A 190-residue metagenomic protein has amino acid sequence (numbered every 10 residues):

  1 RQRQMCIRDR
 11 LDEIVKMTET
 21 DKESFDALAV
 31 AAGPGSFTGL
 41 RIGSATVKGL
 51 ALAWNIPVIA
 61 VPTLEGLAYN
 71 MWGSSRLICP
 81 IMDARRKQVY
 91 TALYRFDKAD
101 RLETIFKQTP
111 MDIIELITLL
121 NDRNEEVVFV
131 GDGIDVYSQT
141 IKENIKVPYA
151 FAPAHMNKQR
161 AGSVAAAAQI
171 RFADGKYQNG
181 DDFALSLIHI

Functional and structural regions predicted by a protein language model:
Q2-C6: Short, small-residue-biased leader/transition segments that mark boundaries at the very start of proteins
L11-D26, L116-V127: Phosphate/pyrophosphate-binding loops at sites that engage ATP/ADP/AMP, CoA/4′-phosphopantetheine, polyphosphate
I14-T18, A53, M71, V164-F172: Stable alpha-helical structural segments in soluble proteins, enriched in small hydrophobic residues
T18-E23, L52-V61, Y177: Phosphate-handling active-site elements
A29-V58: DPxDG-like acidic metal-binding loop motif
P57-N157: Surface "functional belts" at beta-alpha junctions
A150-L187: Acyltransferase
